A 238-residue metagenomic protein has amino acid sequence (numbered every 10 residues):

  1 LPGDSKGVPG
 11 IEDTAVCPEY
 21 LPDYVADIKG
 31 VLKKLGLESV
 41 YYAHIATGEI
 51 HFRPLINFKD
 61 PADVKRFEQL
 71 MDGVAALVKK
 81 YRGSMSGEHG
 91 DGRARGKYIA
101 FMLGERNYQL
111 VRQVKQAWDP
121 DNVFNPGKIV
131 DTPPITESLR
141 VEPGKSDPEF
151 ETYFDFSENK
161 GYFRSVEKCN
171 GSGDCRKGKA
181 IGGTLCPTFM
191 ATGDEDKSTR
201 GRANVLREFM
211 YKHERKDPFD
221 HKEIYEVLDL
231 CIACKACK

Functional and structural regions predicted by a protein language model:
L1, I11-E19, N57-E68, M85-E88 (+7 more regions): Hydrophobic alpha-helical scaffolding
L1-Q69, A75-L77, Y81-R82, R93-A94: C-terminal substrate-recognition/cap domain of FAD-linked oxidoreductases
G3, E88-G90, F124-V130, K179-L185 (+1 more regions): Short coil/turn segments at secondary-structure boundaries
Y42-R53, G87-I99, P126-S146, K168-S172 (+2 more regions): A glycine-rich phosphate-binding loop feature that marks nucleotide/adenosyl-phosphate handling sites
V74-G90, P120-V123: Flexible helix-coil linker/hinge segments at domain or subdomain boundaries
K97, F101, E105-S165: Polar, glycine-rich mid-to-C-terminal structural blocks that act as macromolecule-binding/assembly scaffolds
T136, V141-K238: Ferredoxin-type iron-sulfur electron-transfer modules in oxidoreductases and energy-metabolism complexes
